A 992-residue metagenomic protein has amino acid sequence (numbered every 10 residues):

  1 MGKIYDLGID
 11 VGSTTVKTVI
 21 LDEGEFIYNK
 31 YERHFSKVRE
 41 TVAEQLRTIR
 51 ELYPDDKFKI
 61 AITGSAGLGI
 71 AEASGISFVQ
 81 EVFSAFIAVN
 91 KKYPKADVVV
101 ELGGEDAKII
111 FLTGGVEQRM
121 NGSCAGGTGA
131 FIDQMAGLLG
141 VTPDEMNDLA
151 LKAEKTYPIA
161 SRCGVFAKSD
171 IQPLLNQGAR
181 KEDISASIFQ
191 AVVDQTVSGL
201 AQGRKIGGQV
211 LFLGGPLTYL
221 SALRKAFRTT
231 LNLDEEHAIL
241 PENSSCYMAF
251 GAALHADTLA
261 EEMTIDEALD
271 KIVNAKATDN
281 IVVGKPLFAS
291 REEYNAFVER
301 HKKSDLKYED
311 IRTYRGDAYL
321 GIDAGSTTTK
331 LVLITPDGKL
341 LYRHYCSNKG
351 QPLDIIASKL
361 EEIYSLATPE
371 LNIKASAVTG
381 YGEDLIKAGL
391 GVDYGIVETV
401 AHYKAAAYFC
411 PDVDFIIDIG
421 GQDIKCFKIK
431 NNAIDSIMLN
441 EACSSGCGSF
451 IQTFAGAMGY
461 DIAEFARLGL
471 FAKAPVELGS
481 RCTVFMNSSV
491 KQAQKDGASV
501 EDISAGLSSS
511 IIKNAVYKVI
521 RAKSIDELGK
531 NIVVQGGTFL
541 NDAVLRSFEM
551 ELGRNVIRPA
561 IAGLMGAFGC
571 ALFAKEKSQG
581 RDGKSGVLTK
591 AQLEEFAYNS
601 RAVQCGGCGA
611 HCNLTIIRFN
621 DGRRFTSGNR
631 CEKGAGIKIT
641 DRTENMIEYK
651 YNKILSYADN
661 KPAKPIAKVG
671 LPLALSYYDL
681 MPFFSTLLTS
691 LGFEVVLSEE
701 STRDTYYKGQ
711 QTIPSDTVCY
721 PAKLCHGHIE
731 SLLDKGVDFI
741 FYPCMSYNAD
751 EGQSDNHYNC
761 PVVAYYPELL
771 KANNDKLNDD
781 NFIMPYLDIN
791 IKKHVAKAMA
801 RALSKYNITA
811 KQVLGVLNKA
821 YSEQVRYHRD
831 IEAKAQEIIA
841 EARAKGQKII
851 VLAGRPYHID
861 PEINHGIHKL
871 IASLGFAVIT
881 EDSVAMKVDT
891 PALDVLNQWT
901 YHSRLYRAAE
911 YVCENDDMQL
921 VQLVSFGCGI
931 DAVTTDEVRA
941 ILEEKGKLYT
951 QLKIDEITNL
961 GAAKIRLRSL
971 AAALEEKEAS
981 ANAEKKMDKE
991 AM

Functional and structural regions predicted by a protein language model:
G2-Y5, N121, A125-I132, C443-I451 (+3 more regions): An N-terminal assembly and electron-transfer interface module characteristic of large anaerobic redox and radical
D6-E40, E44-R47, E117-Q118, G122 (+3 more regions): Short glycine-rich, Thr/Ser-proximal phosphate-binding strand/loop in the N-terminal lobe of ATP-dependent enzymes
K37, G114-K155, C163, S245-T258 (+8 more regions): Glycine-rich phosphate-binding loop plus the immediately following alpha-helix
A66, A201-T230, P241-M248, T379-G382 (+5 more regions): Glycine-rich phosphate-binding loops at beta-strand->alpha-helix junctions
F78-V82, R228-F250, D393-V400, E549-F568 (+3 more regions): Conserved phosphate-binding/catalytic loops in two-lobed NTP-binding clefts
G129-Q134, L240-A277, K404, G448-T453 (+2 more regions): Glycine-rich phosphate-binding/hydrolytic loop that grips phosphoryl groups
I184-I206, E299-Y308, G506-G529: Phosphate/ATP-binding catalytic cores across multiple sugar-kinase/actin-like superfamilies, primarily ASKHA
H255-D317, K425, E576-D641: Acidic, glycine/GT-rich loop-and beta-edge segments that sit at the periphery of enzyme/chaperone cores
